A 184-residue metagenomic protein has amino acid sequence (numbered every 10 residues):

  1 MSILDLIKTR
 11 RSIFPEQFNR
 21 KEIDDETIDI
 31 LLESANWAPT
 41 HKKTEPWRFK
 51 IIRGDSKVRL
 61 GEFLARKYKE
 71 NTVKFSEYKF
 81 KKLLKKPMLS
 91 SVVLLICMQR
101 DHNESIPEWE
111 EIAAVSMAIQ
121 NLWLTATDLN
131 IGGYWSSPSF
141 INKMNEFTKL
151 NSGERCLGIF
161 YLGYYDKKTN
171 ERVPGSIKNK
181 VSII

Functional and structural regions predicted by a protein language model:
M1-L89: N-terminal amphipathic, basic helical "cap/leader" segment at the start of enzyme domains
D5-T9, F14, L157-I184: C-terminal helix-cap and adjacent tail motif
A35, L94, R100, E104-F147: Small-aliphatic-rich amphipathic alpha-helix that forms the alpha element of a beta-alpha
T44-W47, D128, L157: Short secondary-structure junction motifs
G54-S56, Q99-D101, Y164-K167: Short loop segments at secondary-structure junctions
L64, Y68, S91, I96-H102: Generic hydrophobic/packing signal
E146-L157: Short, electropositive alpha-helical surface patch
